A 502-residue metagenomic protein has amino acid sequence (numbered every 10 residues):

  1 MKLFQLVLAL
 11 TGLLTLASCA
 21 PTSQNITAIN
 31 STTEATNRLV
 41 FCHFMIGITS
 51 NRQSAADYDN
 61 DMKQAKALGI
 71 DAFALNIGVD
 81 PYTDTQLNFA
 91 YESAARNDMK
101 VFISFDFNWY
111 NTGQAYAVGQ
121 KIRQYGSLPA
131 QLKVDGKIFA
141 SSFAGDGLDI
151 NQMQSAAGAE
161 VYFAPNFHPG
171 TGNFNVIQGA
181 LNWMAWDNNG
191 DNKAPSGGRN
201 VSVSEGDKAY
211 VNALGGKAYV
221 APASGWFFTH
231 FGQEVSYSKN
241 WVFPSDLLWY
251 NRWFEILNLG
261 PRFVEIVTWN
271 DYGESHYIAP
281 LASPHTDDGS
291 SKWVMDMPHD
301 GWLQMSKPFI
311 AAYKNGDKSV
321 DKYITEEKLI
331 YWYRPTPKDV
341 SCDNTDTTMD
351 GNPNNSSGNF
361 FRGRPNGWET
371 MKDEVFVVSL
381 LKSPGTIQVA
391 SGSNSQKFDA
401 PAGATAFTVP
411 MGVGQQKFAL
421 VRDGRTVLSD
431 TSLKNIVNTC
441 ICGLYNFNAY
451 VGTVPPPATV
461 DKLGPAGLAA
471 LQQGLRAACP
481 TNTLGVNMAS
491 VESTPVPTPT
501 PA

Functional and structural regions predicted by a protein language model:
M1-T27, A502: Fungal secretory targeting signals
N25-V375, S383-A404, M411-P497: Glycan-processing catalytic domains of CAZymes
